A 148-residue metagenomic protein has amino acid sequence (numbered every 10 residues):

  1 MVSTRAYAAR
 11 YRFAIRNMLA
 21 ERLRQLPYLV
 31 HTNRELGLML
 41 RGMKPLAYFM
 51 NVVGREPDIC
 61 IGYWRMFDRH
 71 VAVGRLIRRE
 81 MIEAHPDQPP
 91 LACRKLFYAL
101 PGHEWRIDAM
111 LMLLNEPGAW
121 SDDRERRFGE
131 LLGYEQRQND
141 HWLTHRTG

Functional and structural regions predicted by a protein language model:
V2-E116, R127, Q136-D140, T144-R146: A conserved ligand/cofactor-binding region detector
G118-W120: Short, 15-30-residue, compositionally biased linear elements with alpha-helical propensity or flexible coil
D122-G129: An amphipathic, hydrophobic-aromatic interaction surface with interspersed Lys/Arg that forms lipid/phosphate-bearing
L132-G133: Activity-critical C-terminal alpha-helical subdomain
